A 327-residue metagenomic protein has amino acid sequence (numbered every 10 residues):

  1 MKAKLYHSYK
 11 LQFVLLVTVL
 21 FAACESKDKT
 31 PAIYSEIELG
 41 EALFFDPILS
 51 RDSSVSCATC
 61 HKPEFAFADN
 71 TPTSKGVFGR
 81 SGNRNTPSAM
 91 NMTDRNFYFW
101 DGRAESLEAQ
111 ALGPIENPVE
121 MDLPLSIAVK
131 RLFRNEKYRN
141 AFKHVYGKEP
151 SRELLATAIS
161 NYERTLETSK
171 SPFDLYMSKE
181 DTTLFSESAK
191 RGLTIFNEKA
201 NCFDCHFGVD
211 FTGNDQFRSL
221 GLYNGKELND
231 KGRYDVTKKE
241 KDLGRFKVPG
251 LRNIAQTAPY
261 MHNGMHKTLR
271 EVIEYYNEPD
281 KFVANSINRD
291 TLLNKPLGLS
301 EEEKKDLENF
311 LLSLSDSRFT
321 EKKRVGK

Functional and structural regions predicted by a protein language model:
M1-E41, R95, G113-K190, T194 (+4 more regions): Post-cleavage N-terminal segment of exported redox proteins
E25-G113, D174-I287, E321-K327: Short glycine/threonine-rich turn/loop motifs
L243, M261, P296-E303: Short amphipathic alpha-helical interaction segments
D290: Conserved nucleotide- and phosphate/pyrophosphate-binding catalytic cores in adenylate/nucleotidyl-handling enzymes
